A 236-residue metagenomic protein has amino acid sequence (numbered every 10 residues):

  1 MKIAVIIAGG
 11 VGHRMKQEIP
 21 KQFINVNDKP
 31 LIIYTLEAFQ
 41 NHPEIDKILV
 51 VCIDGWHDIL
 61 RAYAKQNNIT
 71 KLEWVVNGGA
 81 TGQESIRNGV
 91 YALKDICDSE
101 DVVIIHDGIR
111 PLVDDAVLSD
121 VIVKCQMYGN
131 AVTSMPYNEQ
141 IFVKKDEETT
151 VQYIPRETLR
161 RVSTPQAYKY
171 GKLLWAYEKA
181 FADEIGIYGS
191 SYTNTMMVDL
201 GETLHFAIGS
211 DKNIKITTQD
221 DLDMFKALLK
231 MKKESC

Functional and structural regions predicted by a protein language model:
K2-D58: N-terminal glycine-rich phosphate-binding loop and ensuing alpha1 helix
A4-I6, V50, I105, N130-T133: Structural beta-sheet core signal
I6, I32, G89, D107 (+3 more regions): Residue-level signal for inorganic ion chemistry
M15, L60-R61, V121, F225: Hydrophobic packing residues within well-ordered alpha-helices of enzyme cores
I33-E100, F181-E184: Conserved N-terminal catalytic core of the sugar/cofactor nucleotidyltransferase
C97-I109: Short beta-strand-to-loop acidic/aromatic patch adjacent to the donor-nucleotide binding site
L112-A207, C236: Conserved core of the sugar-phosphate nucleotidyltransferase
N213-C236: Hydrophobic helical membrane-anchoring modules
